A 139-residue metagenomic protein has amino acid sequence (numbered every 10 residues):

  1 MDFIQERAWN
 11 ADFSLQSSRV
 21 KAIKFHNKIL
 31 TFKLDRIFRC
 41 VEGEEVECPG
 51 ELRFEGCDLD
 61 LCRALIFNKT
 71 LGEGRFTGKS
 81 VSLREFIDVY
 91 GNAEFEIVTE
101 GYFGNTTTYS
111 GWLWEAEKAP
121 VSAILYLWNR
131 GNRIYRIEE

Functional and structural regions predicted by a protein language model:
M1-E139: Surface-exposed, interaction-prone regions used to assemble/regulate multi-protein complexes
